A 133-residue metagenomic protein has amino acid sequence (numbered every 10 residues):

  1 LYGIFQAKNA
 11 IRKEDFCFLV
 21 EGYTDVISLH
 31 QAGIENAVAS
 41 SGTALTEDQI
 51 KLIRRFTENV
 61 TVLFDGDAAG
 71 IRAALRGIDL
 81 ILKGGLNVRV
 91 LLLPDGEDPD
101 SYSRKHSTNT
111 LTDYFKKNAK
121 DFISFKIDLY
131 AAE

Functional and structural regions predicted by a protein language model:
L1-F56, V60, A74: Phosphate-handling DNA/RNA-contact segment within nucleic-acid enzymes
C17-L19, T57-A69, L91-L93: Acidic beta-strand-to-loop metal/phosphate-binding motif
T24-D25, T43-L45, D67-A69, P94-D98: Conserved nucleotide-binding/hydrolysis micro-motifs of P-loop NTPases
G33-A37, G77-L80, K105-T108: Short secondary-structure boundary/capping segments
L45, Q49, A68-K83: Glycine-rich phosphate-binding loops that contact phosphosugars or nucleotide phosphates
I50-I53, D79-I81, K116-F122: Flexible glycine/proline-rich, aromatic-decorated loop/lid segments
R55-E58, L82, L86: Hydrophobic alpha-helix feature that most strongly marks membrane-spanning transmembrane helices and their immediate
G85-E133: C-terminal or mid-to-C-terminal helical accessory/interaction module adjacent to the motor/catalytic core
